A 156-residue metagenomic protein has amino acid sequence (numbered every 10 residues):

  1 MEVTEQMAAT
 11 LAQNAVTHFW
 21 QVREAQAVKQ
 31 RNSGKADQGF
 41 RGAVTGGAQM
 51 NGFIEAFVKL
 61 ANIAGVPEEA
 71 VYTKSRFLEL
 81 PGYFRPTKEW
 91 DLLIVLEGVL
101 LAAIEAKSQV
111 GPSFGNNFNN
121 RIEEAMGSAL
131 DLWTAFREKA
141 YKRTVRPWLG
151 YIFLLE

Functional and structural regions predicted by a protein language model:
M1-K74, L80: Interdomain/boundary linker segments immediately adjacent to catalytic/signaling cores
T45-G47, P86-T87, T144-L149: Glycine-rich, flexible loop segments associated with nucleotide phosphate handling
S75-D91: Charged, often glycine-rich, active-site loop that binds/positions anionic groups
P86, L93-A103: Active-site beta-strand-loop-beta-strand hairpin of nuclease catalytic cores that positions key catalytic residues
D91, L101, P147-L149: Conserved acidic residues
S108-E156: Catalytic cores of nucleic-acid endonucleases
